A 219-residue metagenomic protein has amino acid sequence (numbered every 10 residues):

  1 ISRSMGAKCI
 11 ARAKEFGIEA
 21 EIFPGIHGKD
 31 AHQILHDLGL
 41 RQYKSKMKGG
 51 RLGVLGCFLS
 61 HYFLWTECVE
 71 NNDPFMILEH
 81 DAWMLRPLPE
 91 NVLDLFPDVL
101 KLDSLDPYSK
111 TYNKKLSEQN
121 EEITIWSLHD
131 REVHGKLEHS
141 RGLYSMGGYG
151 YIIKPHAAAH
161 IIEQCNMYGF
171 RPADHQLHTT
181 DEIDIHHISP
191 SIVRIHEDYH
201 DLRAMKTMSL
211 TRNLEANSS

Functional and structural regions predicted by a protein language model:
I1-L78, A82-S219: An acidic/histidine-cluster motif and surrounding catalytic segment that typifies divalent-metal-assisted enzyme active
